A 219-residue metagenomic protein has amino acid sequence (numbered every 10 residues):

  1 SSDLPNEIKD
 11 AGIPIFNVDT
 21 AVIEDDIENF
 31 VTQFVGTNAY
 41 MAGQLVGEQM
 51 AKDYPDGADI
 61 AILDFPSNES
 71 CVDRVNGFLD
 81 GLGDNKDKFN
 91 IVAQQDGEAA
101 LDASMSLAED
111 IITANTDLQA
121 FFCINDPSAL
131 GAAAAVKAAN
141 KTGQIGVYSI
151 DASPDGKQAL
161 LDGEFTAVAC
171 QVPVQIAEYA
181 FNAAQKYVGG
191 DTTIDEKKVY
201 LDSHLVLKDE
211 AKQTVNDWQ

Functional and structural regions predicted by a protein language model:
S2-A11, F78, G97-Q158: Hydrophobic alpha-helical
L4-M41, K52, D59, S153-L161 (+2 more regions): Flexible loop/hinge segments that line or gate small-molecule binding clefts
E7, A11-P14, V18-A21, Q49-G57 (+7 more regions): Structured segments of extracytoplasmic/periplasmic soluble domains in secreted or envelope-associated proteins
P14-D19, F34-G36, D59-D64, A93 (+3 more regions): Structural recognition of the beta-strand scaffold that forms the well-ordered cores of secreted hydrolase catalytic
F34-D59, A103-M105, A152-G156, V172-G189: Hydrophobic alpha-helical segments within soluble ligand-binding/sensing domains
A42-V46, S70-F89, A103, L107 (+3 more regions): Short, solvent-exposed amphipathic alpha-helices that sit in or adjacent to ligand/effector-binding or catalytic
D59-D64, L79-L101: Short beta-strand elements in bilobed, periplasmic/extracellular small-molecule ligand-binding domains
L82-G83, V172-Q219: Hinge/cleft segment of the Venus flytrap/periplasmic-binding protein
